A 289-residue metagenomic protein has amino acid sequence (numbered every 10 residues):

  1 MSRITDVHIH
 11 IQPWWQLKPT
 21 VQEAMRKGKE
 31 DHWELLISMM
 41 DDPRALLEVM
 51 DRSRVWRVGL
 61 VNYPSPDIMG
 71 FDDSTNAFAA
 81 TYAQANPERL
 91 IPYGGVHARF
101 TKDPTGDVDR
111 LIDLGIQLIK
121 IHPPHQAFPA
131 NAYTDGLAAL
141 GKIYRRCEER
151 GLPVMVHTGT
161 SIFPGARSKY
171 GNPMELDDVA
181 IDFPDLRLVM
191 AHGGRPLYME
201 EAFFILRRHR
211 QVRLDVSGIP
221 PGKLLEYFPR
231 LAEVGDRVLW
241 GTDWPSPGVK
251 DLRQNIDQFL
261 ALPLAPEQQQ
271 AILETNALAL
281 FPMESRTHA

Functional and structural regions predicted by a protein language model:
S2-H10, W14-R57, V234-R237, P247-A289: Mid-to-C-terminal alpha-helical segments outside catalytic/metal-binding sites
I4-V7, L60-V61, Y93-G95, L188-A191 (+2 more regions): Active-site neighborhood of phospho(di)ester-bond hydrolases with catalytic His/Asp-centered motifs
H8, M50, A79, L111 (+8 more regions): Conserved, mostly hydrophobic/aromatic
Q12-W15, S65-I68, A98-K102, Q126-F128 (+4 more regions): Active-site environment of divalent metal-dependent phosphoester hydrolases
W15-V21, T105-D107, N131-Y133, A166-S168 (+4 more regions): Short aromatic-enriched loop/helix-cap "lid" or pocket-rim segments at secondary-structure transitions that line
P43-L47, N76-A83, V108-D109, L140 (+4 more regions): Generic structural signal for well-ordered alpha-helices, preferentially at hydrophobic/aromatic core positions
W56-R57, S65-I162, R208: Active-site gating/metal-coordination segments in enzymes
Q117-L118, A132-W240: Catalytic pocket-lining loop regions of alpha/beta-barrel enzymes, especially the amidohydrolase/enolase/GH5 lineages
